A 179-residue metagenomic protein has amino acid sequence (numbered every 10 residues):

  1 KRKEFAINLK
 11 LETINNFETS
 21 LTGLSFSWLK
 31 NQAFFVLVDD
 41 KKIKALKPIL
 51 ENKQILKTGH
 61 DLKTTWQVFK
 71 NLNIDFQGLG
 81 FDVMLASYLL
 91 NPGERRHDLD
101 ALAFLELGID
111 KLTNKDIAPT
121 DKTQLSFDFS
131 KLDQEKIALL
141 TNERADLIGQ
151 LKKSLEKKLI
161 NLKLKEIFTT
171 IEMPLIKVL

Functional and structural regions predicted by a protein language model:
K1-E106: Conserved RNase H-like, two-metal-ion catalytic cores of nucleic-acid enzymes
Q32, G93-R96, I109, K153-N161: Short helix-capping/linker segments at secondary-structure and domain boundaries
Q77, L112, I117-L179: Mixed-charge, glycine-rich, non-catalytic linkers/tails in nucleic-acid processing enzymes
F104-N114: Short, basic, helix/turn surface patches
